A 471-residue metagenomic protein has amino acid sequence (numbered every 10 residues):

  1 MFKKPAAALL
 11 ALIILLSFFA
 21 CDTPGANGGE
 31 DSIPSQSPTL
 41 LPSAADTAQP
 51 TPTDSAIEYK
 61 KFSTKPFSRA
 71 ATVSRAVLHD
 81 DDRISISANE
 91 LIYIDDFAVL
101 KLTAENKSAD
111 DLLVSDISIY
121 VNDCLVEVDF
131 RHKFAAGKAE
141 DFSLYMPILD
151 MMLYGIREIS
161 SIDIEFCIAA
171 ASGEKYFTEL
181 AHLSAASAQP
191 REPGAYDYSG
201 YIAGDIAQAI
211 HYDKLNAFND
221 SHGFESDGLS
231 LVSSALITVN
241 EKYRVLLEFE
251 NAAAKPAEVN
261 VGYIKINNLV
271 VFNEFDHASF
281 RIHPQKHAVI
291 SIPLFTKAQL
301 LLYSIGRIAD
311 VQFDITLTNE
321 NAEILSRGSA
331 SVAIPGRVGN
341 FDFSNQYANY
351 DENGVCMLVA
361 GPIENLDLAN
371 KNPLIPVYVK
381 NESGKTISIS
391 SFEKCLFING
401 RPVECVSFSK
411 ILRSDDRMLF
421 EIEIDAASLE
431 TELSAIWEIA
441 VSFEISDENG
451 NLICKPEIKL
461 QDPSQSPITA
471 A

Functional and structural regions predicted by a protein language model:
S17-A20: C-terminal motif of bacterial Sec signal peptides marking the signal peptidase cleavage site
D22-K61: Short, low-complexity, disordered segments immediately C-terminal to signal peptides in bacterial exported proteins
K65-I94, A207-V239, G339-L368: Low-complexity, acidic Ser/Thr/Pro/Gly-rich terminal tails and inter-domain linkers that flank the onset of structured
D95-K101, N240-L246, A369-P376: Short, solvent-exposed loop/turn segments enriched in Ser/Thr/Gly
A104-S108, F249-A253, V379-G384: Asparagine-centered strand-capping/turn motif at beta-strand->loop junctions
A109-L125, A254-V270, G384-R401: Short acidic, flexible loop segments centered on an aromatic residue
C124-P190, V270-L325, R401-E448: Short, solvent-exposed, Trp/other aromatic-anchored flexible loops in extracytoplasmic proteins
T178-D220, A322-G361: Surface-exposed beta-loop interaction hotspot
